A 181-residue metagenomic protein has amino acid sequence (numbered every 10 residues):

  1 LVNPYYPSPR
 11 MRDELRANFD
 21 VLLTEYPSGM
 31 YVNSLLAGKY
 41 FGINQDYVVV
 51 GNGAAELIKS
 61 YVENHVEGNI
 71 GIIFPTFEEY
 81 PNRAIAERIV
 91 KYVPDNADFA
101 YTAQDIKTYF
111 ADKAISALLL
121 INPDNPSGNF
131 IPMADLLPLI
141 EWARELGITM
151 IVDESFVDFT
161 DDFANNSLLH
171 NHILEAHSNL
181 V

Functional and structural regions predicted by a protein language model:
L1-E25, K113-A114: N-terminal "arm"/small-domain region of PLP-dependent enzymes with the aminotransferase-like
L1-P4, A54, F77, N122-P126 (+1 more regions): Short glycine-rich anion-binding loops that position phosphate/pyrophosphate groups of nucleotides and phosphorylated
D13, K39, K59, E63 (+2 more regions): Short, well-ordered alpha-helices that flank and scaffold nucleotide-derived cofactor binding pockets
N33-I70: Phosphate-binding glycine-rich loop
G53, K59, P75, G128 (+1 more regions): Short N-terminal helix/helix-N-cap motif within the alpha/beta-hydrolase-1
E63-L120: PLP-dependent aminotransferase-like
A103-A111, P126-V181: Active-site pre-lysine segment of PLP-dependent enzymes
